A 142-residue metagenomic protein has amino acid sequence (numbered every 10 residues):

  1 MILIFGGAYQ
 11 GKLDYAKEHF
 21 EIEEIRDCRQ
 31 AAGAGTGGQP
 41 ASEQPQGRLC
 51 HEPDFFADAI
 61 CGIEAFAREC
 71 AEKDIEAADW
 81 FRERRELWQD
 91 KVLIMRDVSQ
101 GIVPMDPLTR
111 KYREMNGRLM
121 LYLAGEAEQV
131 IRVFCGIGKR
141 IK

Functional and structural regions predicted by a protein language model:
M1-G35: Glycine-rich P-loop/Walker A and Walker A-like loops and their local beta1-loop-alpha1 context in P-loop NTPases
G6, G62, C135: Active-site donor-binding loop signature of nucleotide-sugar glycosyltransferases
Q10-G11, F66, G138: Glycine-rich nucleotide phosphate-binding loop and flanking beta-alpha elements of Rossmann-like dinucleotide-binding
I25-L93: Conserved nucleotide-sensing/catalytic segment adjacent to the nucleotide-binding pocket in NTP-handling enzymes
I75-K142: Replace "adjacent to P-loop NTPase cores in ATP/GTP-dependent enzymes" with "adjacent to NTP-binding cores
